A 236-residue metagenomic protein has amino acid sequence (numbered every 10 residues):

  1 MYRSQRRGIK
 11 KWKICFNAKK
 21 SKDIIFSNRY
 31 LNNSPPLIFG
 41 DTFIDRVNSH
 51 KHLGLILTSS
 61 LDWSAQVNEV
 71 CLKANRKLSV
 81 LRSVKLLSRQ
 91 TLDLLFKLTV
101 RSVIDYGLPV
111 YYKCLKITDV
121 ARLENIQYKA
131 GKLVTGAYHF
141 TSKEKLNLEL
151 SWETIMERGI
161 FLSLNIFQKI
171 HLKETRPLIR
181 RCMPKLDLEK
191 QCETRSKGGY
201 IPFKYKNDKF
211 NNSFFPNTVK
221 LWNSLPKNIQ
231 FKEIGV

Functional and structural regions predicted by a protein language model:
R3-R7, K13-N48: Short, conserved micro-motifs composed of acidic
R6-I25, D119-K190: Short, charged alpha-helical motifs in flexible N/C-terminal segments and linkers
I9, H52-S60, A74, V100 (+5 more regions): Short, conserved catalytic/metal-binding micro-motifs enriched in Asp/Glu and His
C15-N17, S60-L72, V84-L95, Y112-L123 (+3 more regions): Conserved, non-catalytic sequence blocks in retroelement Pol enzymes and Pol-derived host proteins
T42-V110: Basic, alpha-helical interaction scaffolds
R82-S88, K145, S196-K204: Short, conserved non-catalytic motifs in the polymerase core
P177-S213, N217: Amphipathic alpha-helical
